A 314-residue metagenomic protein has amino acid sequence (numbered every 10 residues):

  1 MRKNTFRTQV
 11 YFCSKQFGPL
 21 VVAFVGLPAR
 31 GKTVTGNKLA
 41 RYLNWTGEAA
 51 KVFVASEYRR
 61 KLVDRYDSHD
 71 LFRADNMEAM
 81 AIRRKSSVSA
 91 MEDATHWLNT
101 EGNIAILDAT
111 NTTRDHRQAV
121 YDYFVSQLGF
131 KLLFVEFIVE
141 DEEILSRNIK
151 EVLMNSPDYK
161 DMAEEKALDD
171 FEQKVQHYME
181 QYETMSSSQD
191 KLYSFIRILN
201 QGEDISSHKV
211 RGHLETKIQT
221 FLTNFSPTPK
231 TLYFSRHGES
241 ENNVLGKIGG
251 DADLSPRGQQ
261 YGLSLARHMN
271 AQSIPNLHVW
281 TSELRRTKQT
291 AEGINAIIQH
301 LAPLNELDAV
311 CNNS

Functional and structural regions predicted by a protein language model:
M1-T8: N-terminal pre-Walker A segment at the start of P-loop NTPase domains
T8-Q16, F171-Y233: NTP-dependent small-molecule kinase module
G18, L62-Y66, D70-V139: Glycine-rich phosphate-binding loop used to anchor ATP phosphates in small-molecule kinases, encompassing both
P28: The conserved Walker
T33-H96, I144-L145, D308-N312: Conserved substrate/cofactor phosphate-moiety recognition/catalytic segment in nucleotide-dependent phosphotransferases
S68-M80, F124-T184: A glycine- and Lys/Arg-enriched "phosphate-lid" helix/loop adjacent to the NTP-binding pocket of small-molecule kinases
A109, R117-Q118, K131-L153, P227-P229 (+2 more regions): Phosphate-coordination/substrate-recognition cap region in phosphate-metabolizing enzymes
S146-R147, D158-D161, E203-F225, K230-R236 (+2 more regions): Signature for phosphate-centric chemistry
